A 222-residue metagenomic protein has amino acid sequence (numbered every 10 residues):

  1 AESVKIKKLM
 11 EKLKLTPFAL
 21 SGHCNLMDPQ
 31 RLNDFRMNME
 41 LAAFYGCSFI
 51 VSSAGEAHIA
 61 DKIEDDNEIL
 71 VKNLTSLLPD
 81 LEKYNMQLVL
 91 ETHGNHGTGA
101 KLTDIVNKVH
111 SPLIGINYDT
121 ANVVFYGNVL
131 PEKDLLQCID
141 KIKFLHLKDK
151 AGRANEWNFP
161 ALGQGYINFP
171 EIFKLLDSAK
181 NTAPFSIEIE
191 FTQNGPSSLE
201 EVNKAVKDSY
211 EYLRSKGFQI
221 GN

Functional and structural regions predicted by a protein language model:
S3-V4, L9-P17, N25-I116, F125: Active-site acidic/histidine proton-transfer and metal-coordination neighborhood in alpha/beta enzyme cores
E11-L13, G46, G99-N222: Histidine-acidic metal/acid-base catalytic patches
A19, V51, V89, K143-H146 (+1 more regions): Conserved beta-strand positions in the central sheet of alpha/beta enzyme cores
L20, I59-I63, N155-N158, G195: A short, mixed-charge helix-start or loop-turn motif at secondary-structure junctions
S21-D28, P160-G163: The substrate-binding groove and active-site-proximal loops of carbohydrate-active enzymes, especially glycoside
